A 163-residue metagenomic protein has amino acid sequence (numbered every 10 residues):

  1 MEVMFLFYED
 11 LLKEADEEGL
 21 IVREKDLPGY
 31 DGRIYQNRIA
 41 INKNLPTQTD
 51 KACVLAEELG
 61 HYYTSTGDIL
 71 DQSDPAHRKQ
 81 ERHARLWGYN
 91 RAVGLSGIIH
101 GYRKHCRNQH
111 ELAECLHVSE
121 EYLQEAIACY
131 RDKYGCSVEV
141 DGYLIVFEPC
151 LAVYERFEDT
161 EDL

Functional and structural regions predicted by a protein language model:
M1-V54, L59-L163: Active-site hotspot residues in diverse enzymes, especially metal/ion-binding acidic/histidine motifs
